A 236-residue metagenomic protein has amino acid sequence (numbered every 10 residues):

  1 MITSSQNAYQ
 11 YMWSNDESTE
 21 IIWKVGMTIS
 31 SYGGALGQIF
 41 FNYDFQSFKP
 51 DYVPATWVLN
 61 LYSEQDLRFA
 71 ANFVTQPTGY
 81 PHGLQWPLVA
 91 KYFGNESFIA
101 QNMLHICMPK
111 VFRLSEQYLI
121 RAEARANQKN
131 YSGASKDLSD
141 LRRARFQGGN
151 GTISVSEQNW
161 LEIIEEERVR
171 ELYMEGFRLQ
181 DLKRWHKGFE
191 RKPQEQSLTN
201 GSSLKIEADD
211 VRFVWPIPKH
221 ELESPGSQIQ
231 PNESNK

Functional and structural regions predicted by a protein language model:
M1-Q38, K49, Y62-K236: Acidic/polar-rich alpha-helix caps and helix-coil junctions
I39-D44: Aromatic (Trp/Tyr/Phe) and Gly/Pro-enriched flexible surface segments
P54-A55, P218: Residue-level signal for threonine
